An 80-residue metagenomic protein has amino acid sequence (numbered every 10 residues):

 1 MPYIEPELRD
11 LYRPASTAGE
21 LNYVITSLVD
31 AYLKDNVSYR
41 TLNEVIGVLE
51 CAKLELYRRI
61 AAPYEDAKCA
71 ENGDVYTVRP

Functional and structural regions predicted by a protein language model:
M1-P80: Solvent-exposed interaction surfaces and binding hotspots enriched for charged
